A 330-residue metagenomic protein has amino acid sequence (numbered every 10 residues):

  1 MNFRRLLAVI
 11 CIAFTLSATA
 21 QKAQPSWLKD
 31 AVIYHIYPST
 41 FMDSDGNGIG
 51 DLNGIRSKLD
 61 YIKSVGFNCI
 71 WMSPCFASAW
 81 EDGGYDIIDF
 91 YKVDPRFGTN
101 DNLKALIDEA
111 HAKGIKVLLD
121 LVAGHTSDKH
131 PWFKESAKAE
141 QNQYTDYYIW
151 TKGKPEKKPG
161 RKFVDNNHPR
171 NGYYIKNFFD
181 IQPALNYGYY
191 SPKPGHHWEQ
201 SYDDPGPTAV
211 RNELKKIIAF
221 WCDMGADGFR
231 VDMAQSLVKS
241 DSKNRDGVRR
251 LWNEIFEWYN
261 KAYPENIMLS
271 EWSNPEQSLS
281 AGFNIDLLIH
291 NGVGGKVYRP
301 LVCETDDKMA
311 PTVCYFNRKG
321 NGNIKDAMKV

Functional and structural regions predicted by a protein language model:
M1-L7: Bacterial N-terminal signal peptides that target proteins for export
L7-S17: Bacterial N-terminal signal peptides
Q21-L119, G124-K215, A219-F220, A226-D227: N-terminal structural segment of carbohydrate-active enzymes
K58, N102, L106, V210-W221 (+7 more regions): Alpha-helical packing segments of well-folded alpha/beta enzyme cores
I70, F229-V231, L288: Hydrophobic residues within beta-strands of alpha/beta enzymes
D94, P205, S242-D246, Y315-R318 (+1 more regions): Alpha-helix capping and helix-loop boundary segments enriched in small/acidic/polar residues
D128-P159, W252, F256-V330: Conserved alpha/beta catalytic core and glycan-binding cleft of carbohydrate-active enzymes
N186-S278, F283: Active-site neighborhood of glycoside hydrolase catalytic domains
